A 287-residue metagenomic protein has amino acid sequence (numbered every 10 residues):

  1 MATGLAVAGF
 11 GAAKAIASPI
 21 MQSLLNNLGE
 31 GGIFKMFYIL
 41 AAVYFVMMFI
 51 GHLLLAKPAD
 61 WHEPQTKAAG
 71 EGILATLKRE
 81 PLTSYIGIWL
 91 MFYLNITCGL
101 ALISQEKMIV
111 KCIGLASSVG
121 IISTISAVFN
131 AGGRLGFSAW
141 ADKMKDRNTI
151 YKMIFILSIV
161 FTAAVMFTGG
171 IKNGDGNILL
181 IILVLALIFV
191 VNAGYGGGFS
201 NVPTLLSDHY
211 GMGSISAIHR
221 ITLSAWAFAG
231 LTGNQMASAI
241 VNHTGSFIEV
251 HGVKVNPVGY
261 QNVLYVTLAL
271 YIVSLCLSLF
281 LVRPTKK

Functional and structural regions predicted by a protein language model:
M1-A2, G197-Y210: Intracellular juxtamembrane helix-capping segments at the cytosolic ends of symmetry-related transmembrane helices
F10-A59: Helix-loop-helix hairpin linking two adjacent transmembrane segments in secondary transporters
K14, H209-S246: A late C-terminal transmembrane helix in Major Facilitator Superfamily
A17-S18, P81-S138, F199, P203 (+1 more regions): Extracytoplasmic gate region of multi-pass secondary transporters
S23-A42, A239-L270: A membrane-interface helix-boundary motif in multi-pass transporters
M48-A56, G197, A227, Y260 (+1 more regions): Multi-pass alpha-helical transporter architecture, strongest for 12-TM Major Facilitator/SLC carriers used
A56-L74: Flexible cytoplasmic inter-helical loops of multi-pass small-molecule transporters
T149-V165: Structural signature of the two symmetry-related core transmembrane helices
